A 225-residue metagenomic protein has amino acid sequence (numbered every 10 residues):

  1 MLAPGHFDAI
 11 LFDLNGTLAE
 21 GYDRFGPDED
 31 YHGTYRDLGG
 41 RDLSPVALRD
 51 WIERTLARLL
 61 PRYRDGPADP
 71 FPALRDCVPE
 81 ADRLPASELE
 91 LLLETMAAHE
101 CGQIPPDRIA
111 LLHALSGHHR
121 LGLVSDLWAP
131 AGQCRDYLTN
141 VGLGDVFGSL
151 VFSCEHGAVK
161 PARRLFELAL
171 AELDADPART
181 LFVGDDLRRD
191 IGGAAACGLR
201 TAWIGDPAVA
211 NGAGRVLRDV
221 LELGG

Functional and structural regions predicted by a protein language model:
M1-I10, L43-V46, H113, G122-G225: Asp-based, Mg2+/Mn2+-dependent phosphohydrolase catalytic module
L2-W51: Active-site neighborhood of HAD-like aspartate-dependent phosphohydrolases
Y22-E29, L59-Y63, A131: Short, flexible/disordered intra-domain loops and linkers
G26, H99-Q103, A129-P130, A158: Acidic-and-aromatic substrate-binding clefts and catalytic sites of carbohydrate-active enzymes
H32-Y35, L74-R75, C134, F166: Generic structural marker for isolated residues within well-ordered, non-membrane alpha-helices of soluble domains
D37, D42-L93: A metal-dependent, Asp-based hydrolase signature
R41, L84, G117, A175-D176: Short, well-ordered coil loops that connect the C-terminus of an alpha-helix to the N-terminus of a beta-strand
P67-P72, R83-A86, E94-G122, R163: Short, acidic loop-to-helix structural element flanking the phosphoryl-transfer center in phosphate-processing enzymes
